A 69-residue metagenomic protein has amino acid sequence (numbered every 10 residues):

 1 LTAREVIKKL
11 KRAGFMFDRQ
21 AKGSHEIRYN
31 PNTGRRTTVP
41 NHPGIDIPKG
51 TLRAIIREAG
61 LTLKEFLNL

Functional and structural regions predicted by a protein language model:
L1-G14: Polyanion-binding surface elements
R4, P43-L69: C-terminal structural segments of small proteins and small subunits
K8, G23-H25, N68: Intrinsically disordered, low-complexity segments enriched in glycine/proline and serine/threonine
K8-L10, D18, A59: Short linear sequence motifs
F17-G50: A short, structured beta-strand/loop element
